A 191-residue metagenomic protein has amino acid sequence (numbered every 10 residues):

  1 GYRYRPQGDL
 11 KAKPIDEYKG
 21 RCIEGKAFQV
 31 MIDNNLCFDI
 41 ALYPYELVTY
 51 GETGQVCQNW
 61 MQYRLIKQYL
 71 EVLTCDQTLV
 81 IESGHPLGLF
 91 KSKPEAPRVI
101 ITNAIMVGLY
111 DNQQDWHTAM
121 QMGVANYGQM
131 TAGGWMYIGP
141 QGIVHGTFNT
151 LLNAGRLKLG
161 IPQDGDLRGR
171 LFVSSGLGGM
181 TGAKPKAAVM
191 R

Functional and structural regions predicted by a protein language model:
G1-R191: Metallocofactor- and cofactor-centric catalytic cores in central/energy metabolism, strongly enriched
